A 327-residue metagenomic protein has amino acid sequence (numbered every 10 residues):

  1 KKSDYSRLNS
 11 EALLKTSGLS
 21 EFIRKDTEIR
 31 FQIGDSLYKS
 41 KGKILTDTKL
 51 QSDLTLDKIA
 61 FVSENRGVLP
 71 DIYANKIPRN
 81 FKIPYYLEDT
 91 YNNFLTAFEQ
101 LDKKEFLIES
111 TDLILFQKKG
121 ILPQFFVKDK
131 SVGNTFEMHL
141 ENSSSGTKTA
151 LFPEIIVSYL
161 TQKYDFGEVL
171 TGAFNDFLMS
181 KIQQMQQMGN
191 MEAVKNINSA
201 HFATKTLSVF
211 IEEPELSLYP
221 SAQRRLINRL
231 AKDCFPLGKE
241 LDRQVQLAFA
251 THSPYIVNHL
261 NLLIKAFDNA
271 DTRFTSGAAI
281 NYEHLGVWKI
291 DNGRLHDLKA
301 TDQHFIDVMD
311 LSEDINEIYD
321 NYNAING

Functional and structural regions predicted by a protein language model:
K1, D129-A324: Switch/communication elements of ASCE P-loop NTPase nucleotide-binding domains
K1-K119, L241-Q244, V257-D291, H296 (+1 more regions): P-loop NTPase switch/coupling surface
G67-Y73, S110-L151: A structural/positional concept
Q100-K128, I156-G172: The feature marks a conserved, polyanion-engaging helical scaffold used by nucleic-acid processing enzymes and innate
